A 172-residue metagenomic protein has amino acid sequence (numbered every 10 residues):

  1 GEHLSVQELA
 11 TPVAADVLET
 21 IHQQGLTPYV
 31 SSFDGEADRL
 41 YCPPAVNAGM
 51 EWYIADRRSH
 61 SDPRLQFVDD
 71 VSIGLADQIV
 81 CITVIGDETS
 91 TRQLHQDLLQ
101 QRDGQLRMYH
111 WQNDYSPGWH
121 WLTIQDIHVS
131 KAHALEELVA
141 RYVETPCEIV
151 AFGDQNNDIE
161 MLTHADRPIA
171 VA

Functional and structural regions predicted by a protein language model:
G1-H22: Alpha-helical substrate-recognition element adjacent to the catalytic core
T20, Q24-L26, S31-V150, N156 (+1 more regions): Conserved acidic, metal-coordinating active-site core of Asp-based, Mg2+-dependent phosphoryl-transfer enzymes
T27, P168-A170: Short, well-ordered beta-strand core segments
